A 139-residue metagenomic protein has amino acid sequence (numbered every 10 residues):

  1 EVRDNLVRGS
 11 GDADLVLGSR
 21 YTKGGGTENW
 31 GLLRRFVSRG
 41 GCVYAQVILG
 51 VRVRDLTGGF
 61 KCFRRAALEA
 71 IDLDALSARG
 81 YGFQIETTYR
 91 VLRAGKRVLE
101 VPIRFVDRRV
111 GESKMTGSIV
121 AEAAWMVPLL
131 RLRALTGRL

Functional and structural regions predicted by a protein language model:
E1-Y81, R108-A123: Acceptor/aglycone-binding surface of glycosyltransferases and processive sugar-polymer synthases
V7, Q46-L49, R93, L129 (+1 more regions): Residues at helix-coil transition
V51-R52, A75-R79, T88-V106: Catalytic donor-sugar/metal-binding loop of nucleotide-sugar-dependent glycosyltransferases
A94-L139: C-terminal catalytic/acceptor-binding lobe
